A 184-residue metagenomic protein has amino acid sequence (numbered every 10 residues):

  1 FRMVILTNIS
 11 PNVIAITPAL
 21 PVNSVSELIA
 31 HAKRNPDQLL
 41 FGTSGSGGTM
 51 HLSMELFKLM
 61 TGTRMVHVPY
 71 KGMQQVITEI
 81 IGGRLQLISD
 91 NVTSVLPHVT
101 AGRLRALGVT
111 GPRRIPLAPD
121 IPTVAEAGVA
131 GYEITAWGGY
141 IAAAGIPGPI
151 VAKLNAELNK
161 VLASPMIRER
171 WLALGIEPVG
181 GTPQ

Functional and structural regions predicted by a protein language model:
F1-Q75, V124-E126, W137-R170: Hinge/capping helix and adjacent helix->loop/strand transition within the periplasmic-binding protein
F1-R2, T63-R64, H98-V109, P116-G128: Ligand-binding "clamshell"
M3, V13, Q86-L87, R105-A106: Short, Asp-centered acidic motifs that coordinate Mg2+ and/or phosphate in catalytic or ligand-binding sites
L28-D37, I81, L96-R105: Basic phosphate/pyrophosphate-binding loop/patch that engages nucleotide-derived ligands
L56, M60, Q74-R84, I88 (+1 more regions): Short helices/loops that flank or line small-molecule/ion binding pockets
M73, D90-V95, V109-P112, A136 (+2 more regions): Beta->alpha turn/N-cap motifs
R168-Q184: Mature extracytoplasmic/periplasmic domains
